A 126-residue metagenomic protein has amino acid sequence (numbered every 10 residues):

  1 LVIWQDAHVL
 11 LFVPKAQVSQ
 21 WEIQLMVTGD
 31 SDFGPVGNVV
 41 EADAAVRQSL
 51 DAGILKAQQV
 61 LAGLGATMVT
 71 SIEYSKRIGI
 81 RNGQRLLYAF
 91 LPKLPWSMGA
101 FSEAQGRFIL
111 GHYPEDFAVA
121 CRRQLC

Functional and structural regions predicted by a protein language model:
L1-C126: HIT superfamily nucleotide-processing domains
